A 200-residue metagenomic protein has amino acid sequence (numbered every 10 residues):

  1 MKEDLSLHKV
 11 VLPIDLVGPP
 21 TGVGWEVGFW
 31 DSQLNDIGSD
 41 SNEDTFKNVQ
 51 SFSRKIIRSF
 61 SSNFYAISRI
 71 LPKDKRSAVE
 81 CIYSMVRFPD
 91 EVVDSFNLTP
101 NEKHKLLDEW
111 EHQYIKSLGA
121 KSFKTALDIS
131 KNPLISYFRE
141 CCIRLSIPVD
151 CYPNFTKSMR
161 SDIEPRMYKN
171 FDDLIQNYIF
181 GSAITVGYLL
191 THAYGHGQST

Functional and structural regions predicted by a protein language model:
M1-T200: Acidic catalytic motifs of isoprenoid enzymes
